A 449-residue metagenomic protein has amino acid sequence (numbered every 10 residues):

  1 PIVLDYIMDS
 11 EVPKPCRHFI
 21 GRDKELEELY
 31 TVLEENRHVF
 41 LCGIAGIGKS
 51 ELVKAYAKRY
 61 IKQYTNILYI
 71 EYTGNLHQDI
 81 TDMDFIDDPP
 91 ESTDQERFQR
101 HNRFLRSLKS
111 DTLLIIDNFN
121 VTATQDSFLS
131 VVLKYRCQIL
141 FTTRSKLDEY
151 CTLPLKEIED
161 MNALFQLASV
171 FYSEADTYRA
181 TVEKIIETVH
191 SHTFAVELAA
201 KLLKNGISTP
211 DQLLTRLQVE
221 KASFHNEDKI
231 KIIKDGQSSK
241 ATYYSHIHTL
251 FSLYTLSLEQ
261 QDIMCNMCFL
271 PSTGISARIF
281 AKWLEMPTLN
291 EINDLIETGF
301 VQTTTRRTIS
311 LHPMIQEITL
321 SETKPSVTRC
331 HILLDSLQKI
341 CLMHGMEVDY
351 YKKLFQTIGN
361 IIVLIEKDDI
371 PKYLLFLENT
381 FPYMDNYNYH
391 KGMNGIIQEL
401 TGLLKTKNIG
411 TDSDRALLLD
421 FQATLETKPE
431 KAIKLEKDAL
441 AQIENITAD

Functional and structural regions predicted by a protein language model:
P1, T31-E35, K54-Q63, D94-E174: A conserved switch/coupling segment of P-loop NTPase cores
P1-E28, V32, K54-A55, D211-A222: Charged, amphipathic alpha-helical interface modules that flank catalytic cores or transmembrane segments and mediate
P15-I20, K24-V32, R37-K109: Post-nucleotide-binding-loop coupling segment downstream of the phosphate-binding loop, primarily in RecA-like P-loop
K54, E197-K204, I247-T323, C330-H331: C-terminal boundary/linker of central alpha/beta nucleotide-binding cores
L155-L198, Q212, N290: Amphipathic alpha-helical segments of the small helical/lid subdomains adjacent to P-loop NTPase cores
L164, L202-Q260: Loop-to-helix "switch" segment enriched in basic and acidic residues adjacent to catalytic/ligand pockets
G206-N226, E259-Q261, L320-G345, Y350-L354 (+1 more regions): A eukaryote-biased feature capturing mid-to-C-terminal, repeat/solenoid-rich segments of large proteins, strongly
T328-G410: Extended alpha-helical scaffolding segments used for macromolecular assembly and cargo binding
